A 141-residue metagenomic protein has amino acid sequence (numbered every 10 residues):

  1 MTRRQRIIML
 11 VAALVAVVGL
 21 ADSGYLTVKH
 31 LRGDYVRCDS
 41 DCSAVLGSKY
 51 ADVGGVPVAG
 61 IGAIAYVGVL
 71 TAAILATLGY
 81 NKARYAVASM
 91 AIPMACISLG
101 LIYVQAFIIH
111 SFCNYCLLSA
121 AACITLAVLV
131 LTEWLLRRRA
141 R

Functional and structural regions predicted by a protein language model:
M1-R141: Membrane-interfacial helix-loop segments of redox and metal-homeostasis proteins, especially TM-loop-TM junctions
